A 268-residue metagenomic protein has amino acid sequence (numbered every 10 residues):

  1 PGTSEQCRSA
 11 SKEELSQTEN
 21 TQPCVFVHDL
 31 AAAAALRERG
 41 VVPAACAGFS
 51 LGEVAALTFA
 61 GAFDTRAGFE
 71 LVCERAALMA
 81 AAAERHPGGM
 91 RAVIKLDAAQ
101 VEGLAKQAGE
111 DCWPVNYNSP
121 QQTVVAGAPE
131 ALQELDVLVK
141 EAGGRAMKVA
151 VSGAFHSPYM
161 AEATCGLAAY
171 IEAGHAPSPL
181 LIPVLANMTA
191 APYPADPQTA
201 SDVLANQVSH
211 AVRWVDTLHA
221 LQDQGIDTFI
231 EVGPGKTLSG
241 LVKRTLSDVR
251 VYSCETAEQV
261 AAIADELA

Functional and structural regions predicted by a protein language model:
P1-S4, A10-S11, T21-Q22, A60-S209: Alpha/beta catalytic cores of group-transfer enzymes, especially the acyltransferase/condensing modules of polyketide
P1-V101, M147-V149, T228-E258: FabD-like malonyl-/acyl-CoA
Q107, K140-E141, S239, K243-S247 (+1 more regions): Short, solvent-exposed amphipathic alpha-helical segments in soluble enzyme and RNA/protein-processing domains
T189, R250-A268: Short, flexible loop segments at boundaries between secondary-structure elements
S209-I226: A short, acidic, amphipathic alpha-helical segment used as a generic capping/interface helix at domain edges
